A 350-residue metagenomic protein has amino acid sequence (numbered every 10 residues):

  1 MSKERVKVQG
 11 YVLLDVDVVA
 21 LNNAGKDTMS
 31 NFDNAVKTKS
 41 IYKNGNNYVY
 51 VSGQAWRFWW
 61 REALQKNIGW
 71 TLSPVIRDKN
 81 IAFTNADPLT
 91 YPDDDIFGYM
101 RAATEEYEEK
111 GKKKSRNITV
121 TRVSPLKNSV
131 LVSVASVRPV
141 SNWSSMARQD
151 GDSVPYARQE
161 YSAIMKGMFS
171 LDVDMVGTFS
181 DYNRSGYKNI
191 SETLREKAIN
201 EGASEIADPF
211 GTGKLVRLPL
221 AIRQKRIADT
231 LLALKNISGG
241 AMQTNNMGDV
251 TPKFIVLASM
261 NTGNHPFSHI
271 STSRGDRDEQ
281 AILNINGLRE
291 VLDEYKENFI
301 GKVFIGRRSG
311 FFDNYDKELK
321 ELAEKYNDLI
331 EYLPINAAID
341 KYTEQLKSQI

Functional and structural regions predicted by a protein language model:
M1-I350: RNA-binding basic/glycine-rich loop and surface signature characteristic of RAMP-family CRISPR effectors
